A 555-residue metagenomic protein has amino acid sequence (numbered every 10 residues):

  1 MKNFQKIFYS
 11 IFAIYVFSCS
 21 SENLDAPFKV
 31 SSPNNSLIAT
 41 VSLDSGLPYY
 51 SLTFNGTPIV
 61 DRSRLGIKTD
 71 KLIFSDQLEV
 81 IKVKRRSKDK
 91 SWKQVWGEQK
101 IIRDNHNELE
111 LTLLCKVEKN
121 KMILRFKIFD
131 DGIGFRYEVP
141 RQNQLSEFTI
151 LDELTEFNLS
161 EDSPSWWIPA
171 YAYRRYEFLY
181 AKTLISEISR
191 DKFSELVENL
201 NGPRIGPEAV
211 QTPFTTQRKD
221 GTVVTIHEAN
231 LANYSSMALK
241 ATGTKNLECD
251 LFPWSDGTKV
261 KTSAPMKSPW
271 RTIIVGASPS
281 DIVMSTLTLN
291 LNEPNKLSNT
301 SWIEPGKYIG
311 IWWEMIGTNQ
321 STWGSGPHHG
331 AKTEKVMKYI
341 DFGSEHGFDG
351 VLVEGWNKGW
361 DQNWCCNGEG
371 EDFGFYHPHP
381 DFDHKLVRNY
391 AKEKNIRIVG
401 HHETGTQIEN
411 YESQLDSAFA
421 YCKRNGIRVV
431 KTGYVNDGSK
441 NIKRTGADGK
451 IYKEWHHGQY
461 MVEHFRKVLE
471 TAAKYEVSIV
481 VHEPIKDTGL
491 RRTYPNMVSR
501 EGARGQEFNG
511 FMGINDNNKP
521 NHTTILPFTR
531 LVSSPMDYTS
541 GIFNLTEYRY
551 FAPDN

Functional and structural regions predicted by a protein language model:
M1-A26: Bacterial Sec-dependent N-terminal signal peptides
D25-L297: N-terminal accessory beta-strand-rich subdomains and adjacent acidic, glycine-rich linkers that precede catalytic cores
C115-V117, I128-D130, E161, G276 (+6 more regions): Short, flexible loop/turn elements at secondary-structure junctions
I123-L124, T258-K261, K338-I340, L386 (+2 more regions): Generic recognition of flexible, low-complexity loop/linker segments
R125, V260, P327-A331, F375 (+1 more regions): Conserved aromatic-histidine-acidic binding/catalytic patches
W254, L297, M337, D349-G359 (+1 more regions): Intrinsically disordered, low-complexity acidic regions
S263-H346, G350: An acidic-aromatic substrate-binding cleft motif
E354-D554: Aromatic- and carboxylate-enriched substrate-binding clefts and catalytic-loop regions of carbohydrate-active enzymes
